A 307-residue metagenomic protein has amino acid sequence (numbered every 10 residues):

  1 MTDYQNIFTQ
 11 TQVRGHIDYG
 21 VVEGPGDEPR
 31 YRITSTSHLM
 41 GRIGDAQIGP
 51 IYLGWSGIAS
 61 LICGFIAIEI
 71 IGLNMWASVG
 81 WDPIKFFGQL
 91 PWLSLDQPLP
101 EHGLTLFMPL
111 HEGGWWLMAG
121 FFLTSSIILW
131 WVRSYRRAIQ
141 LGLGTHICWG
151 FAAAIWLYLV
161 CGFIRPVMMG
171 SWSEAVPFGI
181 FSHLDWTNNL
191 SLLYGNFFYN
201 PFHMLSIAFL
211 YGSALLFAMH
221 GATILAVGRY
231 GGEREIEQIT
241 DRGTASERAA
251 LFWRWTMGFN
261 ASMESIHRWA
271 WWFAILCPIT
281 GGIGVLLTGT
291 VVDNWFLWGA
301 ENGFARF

Functional and structural regions predicted by a protein language model:
M1-A46: Long, low-complexity intrinsically disordered regions enriched in small/polar and proline/glycine residues
S37-G41, G80-L99, F122-C148, A218-I266: Cytoplasmic membrane-interface regions of multi-pass membrane proteins
G41-I66, Y135-W156, M204, M263-I275: Alpha-helical transmembrane segments and their helix-start/interface "positive-inside/aromatic belt" motifs in integral
I43-I51, G88-W115, H183-A208, R254-W269: Membrane-interface segments at the starts/ends of alpha-helical transmembrane spans
A59-A77, I147-M169, A208-L215, L276-V285: Hydrophobic alpha-helical membrane-insertion segments
W76-G80, W131-G144, F163-V176, Y211-I236 (+1 more regions): Juxtamembrane/interface segments at transmembrane-helix termini
A77-L106, F163-F197, I236-W253, N294-F307: Membrane-interfacial helical/loop segments at transmembrane boundaries in membrane proteins
M263-N294: Final/C-terminal transmembrane alpha-helix of multipass membrane proteins
